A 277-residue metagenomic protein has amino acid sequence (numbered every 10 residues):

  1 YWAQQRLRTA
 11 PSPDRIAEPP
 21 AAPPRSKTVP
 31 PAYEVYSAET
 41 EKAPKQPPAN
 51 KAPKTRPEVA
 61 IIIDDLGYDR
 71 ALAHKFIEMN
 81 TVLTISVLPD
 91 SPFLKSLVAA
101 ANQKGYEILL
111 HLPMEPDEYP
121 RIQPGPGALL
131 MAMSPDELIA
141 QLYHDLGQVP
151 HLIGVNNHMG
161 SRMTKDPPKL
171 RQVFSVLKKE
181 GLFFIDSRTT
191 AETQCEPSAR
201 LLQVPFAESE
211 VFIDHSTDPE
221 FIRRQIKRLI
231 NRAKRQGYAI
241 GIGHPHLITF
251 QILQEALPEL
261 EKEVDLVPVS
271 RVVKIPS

Functional and structural regions predicted by a protein language model:
Y1-P57, I226: Terminal interaction modules at protein C-ends
K51-Q123: Active-site beta->alpha N-cap acidic-glycine motif
R56-V59, T81-L83, K104-Y106, P150-I153 (+4 more regions): Short, well-ordered coil/turn segments that N-cap beta-strands
E58-D65, P126-E137, H215-E220: Active-site mouth loops of central-metabolism enzymes
D64, V155, I240: Conserved, mostly hydrophobic/aromatic
D90-S96, M131-A140: Glycine-rich anion/phosphate-binding loops
P135-I226, H244-D265, R271: Catalytic domains of cell-wall/extracellular-matrix polysaccharide-remodeling enzymes, centered on de-N-acetylation
V269-S277: Short, flexible loop segments at boundaries between secondary-structure elements
